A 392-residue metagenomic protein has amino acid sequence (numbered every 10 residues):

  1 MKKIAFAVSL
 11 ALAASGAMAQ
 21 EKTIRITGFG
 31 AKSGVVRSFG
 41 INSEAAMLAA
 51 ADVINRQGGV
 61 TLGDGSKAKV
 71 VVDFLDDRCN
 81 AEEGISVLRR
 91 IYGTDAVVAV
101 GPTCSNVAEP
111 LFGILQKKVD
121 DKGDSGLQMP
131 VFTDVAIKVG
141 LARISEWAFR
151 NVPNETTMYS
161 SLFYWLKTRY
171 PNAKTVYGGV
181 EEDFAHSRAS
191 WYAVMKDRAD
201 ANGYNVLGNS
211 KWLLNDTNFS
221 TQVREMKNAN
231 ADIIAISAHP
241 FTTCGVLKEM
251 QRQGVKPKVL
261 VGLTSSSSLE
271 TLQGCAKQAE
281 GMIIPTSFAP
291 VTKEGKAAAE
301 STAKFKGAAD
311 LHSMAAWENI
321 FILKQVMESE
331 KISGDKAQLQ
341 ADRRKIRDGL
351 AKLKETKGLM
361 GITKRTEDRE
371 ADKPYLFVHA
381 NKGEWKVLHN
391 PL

Functional and structural regions predicted by a protein language model:
E21, A45-V72, D200-G203: Signal peptide-proximal N-terminal region of secreted/periplasmic/extracellular or secretory-lumen proteins
T27-L48, L75-A81, V180-S190, A309-A315: Extracytoplasmic "Venus flytrap"
S38-A45, V60-L141, N151, W212-F219: Beta-alpha junction/loop-to-helix N-cap segments that form part of ligand/metal-binding clefts
I91-C104, D124-D134, V176-V180, N230-P240 (+3 more regions): Periplasmic-binding protein-like
Q116-D121, W191-S287: Extracellular/periplasmic bilobed ligand-binding domains
I144-K211, I233: An alpha-beta-alpha
M250-N319, H379-A380, W385-L392: Extracellular/periplasmic periplasmic-binding protein-like sensory domains
K304-S313, K324-H389: Segments of small-molecule ligand-sensing domains
